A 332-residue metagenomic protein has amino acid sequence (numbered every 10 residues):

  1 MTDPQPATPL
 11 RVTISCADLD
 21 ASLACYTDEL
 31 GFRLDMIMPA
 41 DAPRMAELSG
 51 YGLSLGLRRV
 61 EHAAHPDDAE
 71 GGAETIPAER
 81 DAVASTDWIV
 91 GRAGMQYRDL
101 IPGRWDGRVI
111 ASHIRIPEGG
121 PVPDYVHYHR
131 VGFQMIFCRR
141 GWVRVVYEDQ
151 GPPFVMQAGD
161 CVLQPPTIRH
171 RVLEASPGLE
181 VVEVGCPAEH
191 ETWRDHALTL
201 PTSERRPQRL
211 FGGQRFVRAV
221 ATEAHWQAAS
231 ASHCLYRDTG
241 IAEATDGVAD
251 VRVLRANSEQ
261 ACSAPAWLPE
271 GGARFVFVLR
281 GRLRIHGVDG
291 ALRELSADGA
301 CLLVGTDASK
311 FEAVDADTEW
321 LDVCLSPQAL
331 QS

Functional and structural regions predicted by a protein language model:
A7-D18, A46-L53, H62-E70, F133-G141 (+1 more regions): Vicinal oxygen chelate
P9, D41-P43, R92, W105-V109 (+6 more regions): A short beta-loop-beta micro-motif enriched in histidine and acidic residues
S15-S54, V60, D87-M95, I101-W105 (+9 more regions): Core segments of cupin and vicinal oxygen chelate
H62-G119, E191-S258, Q331-S332: A short, N-terminal "cap"/entry segment at the start of jelly-roll beta-barrel domains of the cupin/DSBH fold
A111-H113, C161-L163, S176-A197, V251-R252 (+2 more regions): A short hydrophobic beta-strand segment most commonly corresponding to one strand of the jelly-roll/cupin
I114-E118, H127-V145, V184-P187, V253-N257 (+2 more regions): Short, conserved beta-strand element in jelly-roll/cupin
Y147-T167, V288-D307: Short acidic-glycine-tyrosine-enriched beta hairpin
